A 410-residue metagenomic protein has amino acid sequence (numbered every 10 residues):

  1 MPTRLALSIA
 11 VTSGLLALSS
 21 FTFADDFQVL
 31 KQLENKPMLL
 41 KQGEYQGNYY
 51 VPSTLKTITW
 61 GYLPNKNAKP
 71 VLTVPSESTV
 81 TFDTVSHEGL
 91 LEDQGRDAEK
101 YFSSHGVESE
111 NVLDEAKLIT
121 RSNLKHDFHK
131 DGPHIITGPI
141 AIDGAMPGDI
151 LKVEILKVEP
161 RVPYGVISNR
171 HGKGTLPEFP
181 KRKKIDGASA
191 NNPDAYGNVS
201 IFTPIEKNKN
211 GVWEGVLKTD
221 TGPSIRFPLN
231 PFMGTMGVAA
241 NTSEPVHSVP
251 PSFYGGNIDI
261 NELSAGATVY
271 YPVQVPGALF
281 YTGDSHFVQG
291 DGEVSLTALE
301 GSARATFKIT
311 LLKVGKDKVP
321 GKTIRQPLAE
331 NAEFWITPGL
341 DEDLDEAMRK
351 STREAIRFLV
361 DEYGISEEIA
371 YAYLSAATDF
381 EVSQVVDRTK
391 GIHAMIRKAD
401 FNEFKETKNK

Functional and structural regions predicted by a protein language model:
M1-I9: Bacterial N-terminal signal peptides that target proteins for export
T22-A24: Boundary at the C-terminal end of the N-terminal hydrophobic targeting segment
L40-F128: N-terminal, Lys/Arg-enriched amphipathic/low-complexity engagement segments that precede the first folded domain
L63-K69, H134-I140, F253-I258, R357: Short alpha-helix capping/helix-loop boundary micro-motifs
P70-E88, A141-G144, D149-L156, G266-V275: Beta-strand cores of secreted/periplasmic/IMS beta-sandwich domains, seen most often in copper-related folds
I150-V319, R353, V360, E367-E368 (+2 more regions): Glycine-rich anion/phosphate-binding loop at the beta-strand->alpha-helix junction
P320-E368, Y373: A hydrophobic, small-residue-rich beta->alpha segment in the mid-to-C-terminal subdomain of diverse proteins
